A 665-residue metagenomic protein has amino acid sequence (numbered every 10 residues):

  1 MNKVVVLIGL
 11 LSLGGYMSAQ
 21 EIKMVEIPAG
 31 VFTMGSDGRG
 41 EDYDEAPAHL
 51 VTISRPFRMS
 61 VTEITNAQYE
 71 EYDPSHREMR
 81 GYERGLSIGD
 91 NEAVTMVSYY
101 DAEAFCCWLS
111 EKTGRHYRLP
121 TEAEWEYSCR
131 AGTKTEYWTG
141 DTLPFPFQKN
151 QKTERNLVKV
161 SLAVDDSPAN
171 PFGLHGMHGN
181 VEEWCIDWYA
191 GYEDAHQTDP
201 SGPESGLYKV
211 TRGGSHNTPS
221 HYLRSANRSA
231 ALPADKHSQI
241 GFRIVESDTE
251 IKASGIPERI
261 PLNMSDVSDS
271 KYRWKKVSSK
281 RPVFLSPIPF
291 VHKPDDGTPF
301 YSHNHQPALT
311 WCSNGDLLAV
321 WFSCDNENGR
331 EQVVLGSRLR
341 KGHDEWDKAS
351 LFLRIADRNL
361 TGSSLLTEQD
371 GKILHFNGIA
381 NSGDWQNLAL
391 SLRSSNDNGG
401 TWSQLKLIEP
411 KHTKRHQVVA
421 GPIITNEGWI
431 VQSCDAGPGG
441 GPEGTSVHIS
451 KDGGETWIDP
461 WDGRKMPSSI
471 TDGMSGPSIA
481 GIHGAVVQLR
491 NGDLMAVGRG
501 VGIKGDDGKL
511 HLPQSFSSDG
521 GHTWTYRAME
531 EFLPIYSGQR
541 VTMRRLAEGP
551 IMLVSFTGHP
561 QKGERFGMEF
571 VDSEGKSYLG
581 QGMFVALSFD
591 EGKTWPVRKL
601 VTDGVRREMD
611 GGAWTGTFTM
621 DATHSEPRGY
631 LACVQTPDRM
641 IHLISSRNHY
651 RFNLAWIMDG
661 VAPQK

Functional and structural regions predicted by a protein language model:
V4-L13: Sec-dependent N-terminal signal peptides
S12-E21: Bacterial Sec-dependent signal peptides at the C-terminal "C-region" and cleavage site
Q20-R80, V97-Y100, G179: A short glycine-rich, aromatic-capped structural motif
K23, P28, P47-H49, I53-R55 (+22 more regions): Residues that flank catalytic or metal-binding motifs in active/ligand-binding sites
I27, T33, D37-E41, E78-S225: Functional-site microenvironments in short loops/helix caps that host divalent-cation chemistry
D199-P203, S229-K236, E574, D621-A622 (+1 more regions): Short proline/glycine-enriched turn/loop segments at secondary-structure junctions
S238-I251: Short, structured beta-strand segments at or near domain termini in extracellular proteins/domains
S254-K665: Asp-box/BNR beta-propeller blade signature and adjacent active/binding-site loops in extracellular glycan-interacting
